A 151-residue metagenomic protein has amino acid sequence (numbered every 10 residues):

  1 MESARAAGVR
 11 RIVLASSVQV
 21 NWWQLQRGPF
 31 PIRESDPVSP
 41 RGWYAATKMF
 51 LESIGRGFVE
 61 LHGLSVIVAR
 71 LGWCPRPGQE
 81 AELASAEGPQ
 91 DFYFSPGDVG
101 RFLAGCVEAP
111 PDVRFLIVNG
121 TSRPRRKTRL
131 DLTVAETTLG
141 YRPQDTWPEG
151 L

Functional and structural regions predicted by a protein language model:
M1-S39: Conserved Rossmann-fold NAD(P)-dependent oxidoreductase catalytic core, especially the SDR/UDP-sugar
S16, E52-P77: Conserved beta-loop-beta element that borders a ligand/cofactor-binding pocket
D36, W43-F50: Active-site helix of classical SDR
R41-Y44, S85-F94: Glycine-rich "substrate-gating" loop/helix at the edge of Rossmann-like oxidoreductase active sites
T47-G55, V99: Conserved catalytic Lys-bearing alpha helix of Rossmann-like short-chain dehydrogenase/reductases
L71-Q79, Y93-F115: Alpha-helical substrate-binding/gating segment
E82, F115-R142: Conserved C-terminal active-site "lid" loop/helix of NAD(P)H-dependent oxidoreductases that clamps the redox cofactor
